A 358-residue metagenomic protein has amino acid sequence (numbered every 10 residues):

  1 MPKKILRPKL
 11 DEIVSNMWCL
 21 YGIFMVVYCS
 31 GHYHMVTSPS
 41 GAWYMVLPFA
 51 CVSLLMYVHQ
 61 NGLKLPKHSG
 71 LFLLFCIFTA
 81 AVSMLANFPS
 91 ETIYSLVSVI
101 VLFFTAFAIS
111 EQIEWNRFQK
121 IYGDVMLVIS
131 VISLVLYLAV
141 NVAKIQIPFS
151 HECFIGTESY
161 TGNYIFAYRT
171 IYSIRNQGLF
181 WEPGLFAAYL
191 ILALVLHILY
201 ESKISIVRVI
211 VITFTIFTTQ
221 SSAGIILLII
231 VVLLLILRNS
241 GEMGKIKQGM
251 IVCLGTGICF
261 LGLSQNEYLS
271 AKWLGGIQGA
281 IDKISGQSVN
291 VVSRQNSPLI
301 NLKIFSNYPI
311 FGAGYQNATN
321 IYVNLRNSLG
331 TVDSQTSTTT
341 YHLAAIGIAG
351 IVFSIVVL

Functional and structural regions predicted by a protein language model:
M1-Q60, I77-L85: N-terminal signal-anchor transmembrane segment
K9-Y21, N61-F75, F118-G123, S205: Membrane-interfacial loop-to-transmembrane alpha-helix junctions, especially the N-terminal start
G31-M35, Q278-A349: Long extracytoplasmic/lumenal interhelical loops at the membrane interface of multi-pass membrane proteins
S53-L55, H59, S83-V142: Transmembrane alpha-helical segments and their membrane-water interfaces
G123-I147, Y168-Q220, I225-R238: Alpha-helical transmembrane segments of multi-pass inner-membrane proteins
V135-K144, I236-S285: A membrane-periplasm/extracellular boundary helix in multi-pass inner-membrane enzymes that assemble envelope glycans
A143-R175, N317-T339: Interfacial juxtamembrane loops and adjacent helix segments that form the catalytic/substrate-binding surfaces
S202-I204, L233-L237, I246-Q248, A345-L358: Hydrophobic transmembrane alpha-helices and their immediate junctions
